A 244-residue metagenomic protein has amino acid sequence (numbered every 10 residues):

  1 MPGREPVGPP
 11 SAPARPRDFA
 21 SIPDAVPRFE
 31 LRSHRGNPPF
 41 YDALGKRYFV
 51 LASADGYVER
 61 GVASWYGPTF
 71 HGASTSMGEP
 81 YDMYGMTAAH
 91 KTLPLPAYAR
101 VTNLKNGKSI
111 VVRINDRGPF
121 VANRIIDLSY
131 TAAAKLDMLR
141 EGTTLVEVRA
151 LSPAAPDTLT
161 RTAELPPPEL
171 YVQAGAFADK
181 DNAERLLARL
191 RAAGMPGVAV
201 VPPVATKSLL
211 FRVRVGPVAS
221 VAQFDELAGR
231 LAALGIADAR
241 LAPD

Functional and structural regions predicted by a protein language model:
M1-Y171, A176-N182, G229, I236 (+1 more regions): Secreted/periplasmic proteins
A178-D244: Extracytoplasmic
